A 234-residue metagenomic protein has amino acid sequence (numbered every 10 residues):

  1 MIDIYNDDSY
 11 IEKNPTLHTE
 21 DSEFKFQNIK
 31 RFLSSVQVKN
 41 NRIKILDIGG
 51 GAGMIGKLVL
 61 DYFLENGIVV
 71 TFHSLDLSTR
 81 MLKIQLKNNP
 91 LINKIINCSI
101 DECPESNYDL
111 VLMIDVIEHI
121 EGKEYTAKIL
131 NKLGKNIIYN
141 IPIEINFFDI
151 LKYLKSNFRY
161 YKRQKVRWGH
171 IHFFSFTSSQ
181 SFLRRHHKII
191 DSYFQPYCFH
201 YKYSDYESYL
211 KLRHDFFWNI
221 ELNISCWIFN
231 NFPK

Functional and structural regions predicted by a protein language model:
M1-S106, I114, E124-A127, Y153-K155 (+5 more regions): Conserved N-terminal segment of class I S-adenosyl-L-methionine
R80, C103, H119, E144-F147: Active-site loop signature of alpha/beta-hydrolase-fold enzymes
L112-H119: Short catalytic micro-motifs in class I SAM-dependent methyltransferases
I117, T126, I143: Flexible, active-site-proximal loop/turn residues at the rims of small-molecule/cofactor binding pockets and catalytic
I120-K132: A short, conserved alpha-helix within the catalytic core of class I
L133-I137: Short glycine-dipeptide loop
I138-Y160: Conserved class I S-adenosyl-L-methionine
